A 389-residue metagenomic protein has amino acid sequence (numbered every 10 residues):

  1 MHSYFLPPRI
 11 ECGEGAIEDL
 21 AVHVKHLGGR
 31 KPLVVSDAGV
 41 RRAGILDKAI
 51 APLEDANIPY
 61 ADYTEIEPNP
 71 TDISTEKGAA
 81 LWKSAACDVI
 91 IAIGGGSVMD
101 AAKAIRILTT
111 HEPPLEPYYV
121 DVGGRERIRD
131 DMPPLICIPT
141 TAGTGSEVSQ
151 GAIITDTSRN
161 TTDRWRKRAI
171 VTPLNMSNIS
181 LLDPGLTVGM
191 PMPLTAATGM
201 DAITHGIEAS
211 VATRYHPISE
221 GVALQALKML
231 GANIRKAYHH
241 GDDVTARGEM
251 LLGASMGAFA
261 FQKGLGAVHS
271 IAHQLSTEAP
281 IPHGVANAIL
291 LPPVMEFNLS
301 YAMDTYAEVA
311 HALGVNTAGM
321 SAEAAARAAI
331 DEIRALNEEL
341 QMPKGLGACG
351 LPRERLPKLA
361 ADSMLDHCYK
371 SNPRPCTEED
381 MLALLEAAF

Functional and structural regions predicted by a protein language model:
M1-Y63: An N-terminal, well-structured beta->alpha segment
R41-L115, K236-R247: N-terminal small/polar loop signature for handling phosphorylated ligands or for N-terminal nucleophile
I73-L182: Glycine/threonine-rich beta-strand-loop-alpha-helix active-site module that forms ligand/phosphate-binding
G143, M256-N287, D366-K370: Glycine-rich phosphate/pyrophosphate-binding beta-alpha loops
V148-K263: Carboxylate- and glycine-rich phosphate/diphosphate-binding segment that chelates Mg2+/Mn2+
E278-R355: Gly/Pro-rich interdomain helix-loop hinge
P352-F389: Short, amphipathic C-terminal "tail helix"
